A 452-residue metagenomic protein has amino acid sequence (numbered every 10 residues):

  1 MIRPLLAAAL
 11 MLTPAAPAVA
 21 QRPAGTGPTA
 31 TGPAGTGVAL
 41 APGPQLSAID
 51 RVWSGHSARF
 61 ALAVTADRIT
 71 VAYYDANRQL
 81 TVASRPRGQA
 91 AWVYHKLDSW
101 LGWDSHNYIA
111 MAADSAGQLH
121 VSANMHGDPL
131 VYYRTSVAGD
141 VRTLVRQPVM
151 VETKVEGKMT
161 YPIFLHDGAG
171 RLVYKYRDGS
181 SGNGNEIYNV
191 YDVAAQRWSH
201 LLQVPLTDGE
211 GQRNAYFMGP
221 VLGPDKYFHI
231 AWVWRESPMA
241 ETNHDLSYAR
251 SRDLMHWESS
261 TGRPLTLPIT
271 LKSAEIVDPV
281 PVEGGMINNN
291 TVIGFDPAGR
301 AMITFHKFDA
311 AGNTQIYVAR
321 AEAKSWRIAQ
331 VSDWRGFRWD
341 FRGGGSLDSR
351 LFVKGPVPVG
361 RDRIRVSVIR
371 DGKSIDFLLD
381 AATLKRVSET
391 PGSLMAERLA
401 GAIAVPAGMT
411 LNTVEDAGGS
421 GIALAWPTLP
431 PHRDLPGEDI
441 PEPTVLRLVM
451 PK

Functional and structural regions predicted by a protein language model:
M1-L6: Bacterial N-terminal signal peptides that target proteins for export
A7-P14: Bacterial N-terminal signal peptides
P14-A15, S251: Short linear Ser/Thr-Pro motifs
A18-A20: Boundary at the C-terminal end of the N-terminal hydrophobic targeting segment
R22, G32-K452: Extracellular, repeat-based ectodomains that mediate carbohydrate processing or recognition
